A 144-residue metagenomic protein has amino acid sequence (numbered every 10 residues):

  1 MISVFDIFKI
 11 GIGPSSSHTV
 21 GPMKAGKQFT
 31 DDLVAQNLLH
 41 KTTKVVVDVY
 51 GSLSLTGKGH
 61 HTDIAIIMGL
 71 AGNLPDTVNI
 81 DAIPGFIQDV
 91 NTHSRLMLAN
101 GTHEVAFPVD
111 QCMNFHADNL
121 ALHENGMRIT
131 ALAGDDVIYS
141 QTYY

Functional and structural regions predicted by a protein language model:
M1-G11, D48-V49: Short, hydrophobic/aliphatic alpha-helical segments
M1-S3, N37-T42, T56: N-terminal glycine-rich anion-binding loops that anchor highly charged ligand groups
F8-G26: Conserved phosphate/anionic-ligand binding catalytic regions in large, soluble enzymes, centered on
K24-D32, A65: Residue-level detector of alpha-helical secondary structure
F29-V46, D76-V78: Phosphate-handling active-site elements
V46-Y144: Beta-sandwich/jelly-roll carbohydrate-recognition scaffolds of carbohydrate-active enzymes
